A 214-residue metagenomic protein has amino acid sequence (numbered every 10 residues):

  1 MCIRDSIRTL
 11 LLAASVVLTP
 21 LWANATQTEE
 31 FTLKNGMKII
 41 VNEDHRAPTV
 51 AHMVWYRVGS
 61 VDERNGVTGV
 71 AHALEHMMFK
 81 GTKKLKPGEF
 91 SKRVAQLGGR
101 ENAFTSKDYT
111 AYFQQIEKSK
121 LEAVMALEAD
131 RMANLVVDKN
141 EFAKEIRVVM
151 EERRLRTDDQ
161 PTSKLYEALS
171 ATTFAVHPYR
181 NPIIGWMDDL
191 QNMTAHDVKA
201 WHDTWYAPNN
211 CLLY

Functional and structural regions predicted by a protein language model:
M1-S6, Y214: Conserved small/polar residues in nucleotide/adenosyl-binding loops
L10-P20: Bacterial N-terminal signal peptides
N24-Y56: Mature N-terminal segment immediately following signal peptide/propeptide cleavage in secreted/periplasmic
T28, A51-Q115, N181-I184: M16/MPP (pitrilysin/insulinase) zinc-metallopeptidase core fold and M16-derived inactive scaffolds
T32, E89-L213: Charge-rich, well-structured scaffold segments of protease-associated domains
N35-M37, E43, V58-S60, G98 (+1 more regions): Short, well-ordered turn and helix-capping elements at secondary-structure junctions
M37, H45-A47, V58-S60, K83 (+1 more regions): Residues that cap or initiate secondary-structure elements
